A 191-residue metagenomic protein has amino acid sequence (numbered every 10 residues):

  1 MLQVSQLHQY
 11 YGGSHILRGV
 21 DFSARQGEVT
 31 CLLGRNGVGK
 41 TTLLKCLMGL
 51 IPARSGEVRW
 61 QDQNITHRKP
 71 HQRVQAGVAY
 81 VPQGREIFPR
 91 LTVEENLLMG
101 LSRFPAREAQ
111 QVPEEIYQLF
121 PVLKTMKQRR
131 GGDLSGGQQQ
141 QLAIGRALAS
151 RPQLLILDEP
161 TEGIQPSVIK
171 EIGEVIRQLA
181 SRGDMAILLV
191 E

Functional and structural regions predicted by a protein language model:
G12, T30, R68, V93-Q111 (+1 more regions): ABC-type ATPase nucleotide-binding domains, specifically the catalytic core motifs of the NBD
L33-R35: The feature captures the beta-strand-to-loop junction immediately N-terminal to the Walker
M48: Helix-to-loop junction immediately C-terminal to a conserved catalytic motif
G56-N64, A76, A109-Q111: Conserved ABC transporter NBD signature motif
L91, L134, A147-L148: ABC ATPase signature
A149-Q153: A short, proline-enriched helix->beta-strand linker immediately N-terminal to the Walker B motif in ABC-type P-loop
K170-G183: Helical segment within the ABC ATPase nucleotide-binding domain
